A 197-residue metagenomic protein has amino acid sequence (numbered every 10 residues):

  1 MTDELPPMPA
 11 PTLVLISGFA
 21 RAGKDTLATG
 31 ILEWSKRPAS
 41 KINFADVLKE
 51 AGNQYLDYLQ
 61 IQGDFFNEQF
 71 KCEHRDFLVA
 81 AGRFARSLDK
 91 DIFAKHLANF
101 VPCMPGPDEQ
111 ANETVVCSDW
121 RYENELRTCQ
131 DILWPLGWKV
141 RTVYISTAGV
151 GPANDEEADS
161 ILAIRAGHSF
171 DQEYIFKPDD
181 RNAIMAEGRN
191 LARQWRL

Functional and structural regions predicted by a protein language model:
M1-V14: Extreme N-terminal, non-catalytic leader segments that precede Walker-type/kinase nucleotide-binding cores
S17: Residues at the beta-strand->loop junction immediately N-terminal to the Walker
A20, I92, R141-L197: Small-molecule kinase domains that catalyze NTP-dependent phosphoryl transfer to phosphate-bearing small molecules
K24: Conserved lysine of the Walker
L27: Hydrophobic positions on the alpha1 helix immediately C-terminal to the Walker A/P-loop
E33-K41: Post-Walker A helix-loop "phosphate-sensing" segment adjacent to the P-loop in P-loop NTPases
D46-V115: ATP-dependent small-molecule kinase phosphotransfer cores that center on conserved nucleotide phosphate-binding segments
L97-A163: ATP-dependent NMP and nucleoside kinases share a basic, alpha-helical "lid"
